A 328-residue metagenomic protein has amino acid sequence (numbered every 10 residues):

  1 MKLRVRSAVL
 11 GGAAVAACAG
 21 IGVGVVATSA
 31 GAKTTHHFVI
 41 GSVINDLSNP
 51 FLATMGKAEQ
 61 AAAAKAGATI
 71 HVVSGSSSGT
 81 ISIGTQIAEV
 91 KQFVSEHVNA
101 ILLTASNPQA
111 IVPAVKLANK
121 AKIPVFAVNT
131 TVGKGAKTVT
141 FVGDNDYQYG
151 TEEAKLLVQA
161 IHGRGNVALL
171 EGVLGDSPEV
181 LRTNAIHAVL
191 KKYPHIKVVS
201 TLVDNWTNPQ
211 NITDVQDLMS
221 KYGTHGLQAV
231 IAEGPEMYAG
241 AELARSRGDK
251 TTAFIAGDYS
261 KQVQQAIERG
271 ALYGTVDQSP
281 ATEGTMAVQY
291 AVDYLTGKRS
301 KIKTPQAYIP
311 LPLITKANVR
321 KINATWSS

Functional and structural regions predicted by a protein language model:
M1-V39, K116-I123, S328: Short, low-complexity disordered leader/linker segments with a strong preference for bacterial N-terminal type II
G11, H36, L170, L174-P178 (+2 more regions): Hinge/cleft segment of the Venus flytrap/periplasmic-binding protein
F38-A58, A62, A66, H71-K91 (+5 more regions): Extracytoplasmic "Venus flytrap"
F51-A68, Y149-E153, S177-K197, Q210-D214 (+2 more regions): Short, solvent-exposed amphipathic alpha-helices that sit in or adjacent to ligand/effector-binding or catalytic
I70, K122-V125, V198: Hydrophobic beta-strand scaffold residues
Q86, V142-V167, L181, Q210-I212 (+2 more regions): Hydrophobic alpha-helical segments within soluble ligand-binding/sensing domains
A100, Q109, P113-Q148, Q159 (+5 more regions): Flexible loop/hinge segments that line or gate small-molecule binding clefts
A100-N119, I186, S200, D204-A266: Hydrophobic alpha-helical
